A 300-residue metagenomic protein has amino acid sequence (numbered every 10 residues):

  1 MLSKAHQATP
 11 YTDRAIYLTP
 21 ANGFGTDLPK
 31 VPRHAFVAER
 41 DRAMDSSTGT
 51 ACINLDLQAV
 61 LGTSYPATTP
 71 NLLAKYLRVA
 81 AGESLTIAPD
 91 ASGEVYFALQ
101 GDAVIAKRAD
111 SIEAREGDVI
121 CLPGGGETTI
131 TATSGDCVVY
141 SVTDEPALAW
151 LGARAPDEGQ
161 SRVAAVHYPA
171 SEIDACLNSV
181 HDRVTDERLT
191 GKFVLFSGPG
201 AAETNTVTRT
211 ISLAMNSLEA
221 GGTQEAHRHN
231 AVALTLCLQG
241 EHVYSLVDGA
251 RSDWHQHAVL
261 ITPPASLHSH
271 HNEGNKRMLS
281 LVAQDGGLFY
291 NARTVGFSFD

Functional and structural regions predicted by a protein language model:
M1-H34, S47, E225, V232-D300: C-terminal functional regions that serve as terminal interaction/effector modules
M1-T69, A149-A214, G296-D300: A short, N-terminal "cap"/entry segment at the start of jelly-roll beta-barrel domains of the cupin/DSBH fold
C52-S64, L73-D90, G198-A201, S212-H229: Conserved short histidine dyad/triad with adjacent acidic residue
T68, I87, T131, V207 (+1 more regions): Residue-level marker of regulatory loop/turn positions in helix-turn-helix DNA-binding domains and in histidine
P70, R78-E83, D90-A109, E219-T223 (+1 more regions): Glycine- and acidic-residue-biased ligand/ion/polar-headgroup-sensing regions
K75-L77, Y96, Y140, A214-N216 (+2 more regions): Conserved hydrophobic/aromatic positions in well-ordered beta-strands
A91, G124-W150, A265-Y290: Ligand-binding loop in jelly-roll beta-barrel domains
V95, R108-G125, D248-A265: Short acidic-glycine-tyrosine-enriched beta hairpin
